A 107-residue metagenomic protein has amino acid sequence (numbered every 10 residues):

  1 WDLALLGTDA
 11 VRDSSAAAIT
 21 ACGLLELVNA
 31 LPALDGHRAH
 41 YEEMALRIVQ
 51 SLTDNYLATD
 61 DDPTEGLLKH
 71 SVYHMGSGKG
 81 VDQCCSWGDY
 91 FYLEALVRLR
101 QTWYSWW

Functional and structural regions predicted by a protein language model:
W1-W107: Glycan-recognition and catalytic cores of secretory/periplasmic carbohydrate-active enzymes
